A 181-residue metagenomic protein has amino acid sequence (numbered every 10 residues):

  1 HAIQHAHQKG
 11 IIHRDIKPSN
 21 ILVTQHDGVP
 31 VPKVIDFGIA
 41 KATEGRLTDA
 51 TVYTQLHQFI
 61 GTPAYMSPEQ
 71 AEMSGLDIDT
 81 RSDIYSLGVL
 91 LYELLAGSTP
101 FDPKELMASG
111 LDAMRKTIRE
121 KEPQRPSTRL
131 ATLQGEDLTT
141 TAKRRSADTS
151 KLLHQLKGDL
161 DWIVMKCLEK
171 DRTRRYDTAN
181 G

Functional and structural regions predicted by a protein language model:
H1: Amphipathic alpha-helical segments that line or abut small-molecule/effector binding pockets and mediate allosteric
Q4, Q8, R14, P18-L22 (+2 more regions): C-terminal lobe helix-coil module of Hanks-type protein kinase domains
V23-P30: Activation-loop N-terminal segment of eukaryotic-like protein kinases
Q25, T54-L56, G75: Short, flexible, glycine/charge-rich loop motifs used to bind or transfer phosphoryl groups or to couple energy/partner
D27, E44-T51, D77: Conserved catalytic-core motifs of eukaryotic protein kinase domains, centered on the activation segment
D27, Q58, L106-M107: Short, glycine-/polar-rich solvent-exposed loops and beta-turns at beta-strand/coil boundaries
P32, T48-I60: Regulatory activation segment
K41: Short beta->alpha connector loops of Rossmann-like oxidoreductase domains
